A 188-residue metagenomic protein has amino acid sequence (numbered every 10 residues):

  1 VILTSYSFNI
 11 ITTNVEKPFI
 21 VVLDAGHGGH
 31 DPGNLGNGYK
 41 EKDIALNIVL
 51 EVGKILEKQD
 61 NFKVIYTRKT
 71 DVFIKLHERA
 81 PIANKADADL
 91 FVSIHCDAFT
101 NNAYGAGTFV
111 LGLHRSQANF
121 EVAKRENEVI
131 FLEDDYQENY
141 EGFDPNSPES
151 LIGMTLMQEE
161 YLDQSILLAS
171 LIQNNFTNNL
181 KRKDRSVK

Functional and structural regions predicted by a protein language model:
V1-S5: Bacterial N-terminal signal peptides
F8-F143, Q158-S170: Catalytic-core regions of hydrolytic enzymes
P148: Exposed acidic/Ser/Thr-rich ligand/metal-binding surfaces
L151-E159: Short glycine/proline- and acidic residue-enriched helix-loop micro-motifs that form flexible lids or anion-recognition
E160-K188: Active-site-adjacent substrate-binding region of metalloamidase/peptidase-like peptide-processing proteins
